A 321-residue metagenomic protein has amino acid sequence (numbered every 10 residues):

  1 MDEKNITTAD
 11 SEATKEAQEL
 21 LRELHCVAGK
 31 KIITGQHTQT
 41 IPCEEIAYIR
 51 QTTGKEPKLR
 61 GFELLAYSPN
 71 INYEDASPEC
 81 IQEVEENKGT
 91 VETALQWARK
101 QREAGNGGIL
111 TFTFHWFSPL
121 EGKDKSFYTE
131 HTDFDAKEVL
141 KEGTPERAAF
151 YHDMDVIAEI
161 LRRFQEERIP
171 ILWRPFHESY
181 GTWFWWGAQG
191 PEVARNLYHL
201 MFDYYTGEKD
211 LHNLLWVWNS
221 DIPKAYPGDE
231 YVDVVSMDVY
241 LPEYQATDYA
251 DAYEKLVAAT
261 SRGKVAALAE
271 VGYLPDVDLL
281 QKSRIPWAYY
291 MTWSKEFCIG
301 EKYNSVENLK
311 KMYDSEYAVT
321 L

Functional and structural regions predicted by a protein language model:
M1-E85, L279, Y317-V319: N-terminal module-boundary/linker segments of secreted carbohydrate-active enzymes
Q18-E19, I41-I49, E92, V156-I160 (+3 more regions): Alpha-helical scaffolding within the catalytic cores of extracellular/periplasmic polymer-degrading hydrolases
H25-C26, A47-K55, E92-G107, Y128-H131 (+4 more regions): Acidic (Asp/Glu)-rich catalytic clusters
I32-H37, G263-L321: Substrate-binding cleft of secreted/luminal carbohydrate-active enzymes
I32-Q36, K58-F62, G108-F114, I171-P175 (+4 more regions): Hydrophobic faces of well-ordered beta-strands that scaffold small-molecule active sites in alpha/beta enzyme cores
T34-H37, R174-F176, Y180, Y198-K224 (+1 more regions): Aromatic-lined carbohydrate-recognition surfaces of secreted/lumenal glycan-active proteins
R60-E63, I222-Y244, T292-W293: Aromatic- and acid-rich polysaccharide-binding/catalytic face of secreted or lumenal carbohydrate-active enzymes
N70-L200, L211: Substrate-binding cleft of extracellular glycoside hydrolase catalytic domains
